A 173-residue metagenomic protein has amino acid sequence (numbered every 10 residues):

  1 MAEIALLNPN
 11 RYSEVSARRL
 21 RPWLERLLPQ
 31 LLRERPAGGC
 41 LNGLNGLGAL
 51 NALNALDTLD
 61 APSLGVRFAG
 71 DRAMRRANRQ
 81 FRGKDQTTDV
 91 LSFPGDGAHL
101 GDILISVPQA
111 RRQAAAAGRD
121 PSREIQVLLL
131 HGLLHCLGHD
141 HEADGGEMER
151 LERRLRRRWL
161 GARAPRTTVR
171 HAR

Functional and structural regions predicted by a protein language model:
M1-I125, L134-R173: An acidic/histidine-cluster motif and surrounding catalytic segment that typifies divalent-metal-assisted enzyme active
